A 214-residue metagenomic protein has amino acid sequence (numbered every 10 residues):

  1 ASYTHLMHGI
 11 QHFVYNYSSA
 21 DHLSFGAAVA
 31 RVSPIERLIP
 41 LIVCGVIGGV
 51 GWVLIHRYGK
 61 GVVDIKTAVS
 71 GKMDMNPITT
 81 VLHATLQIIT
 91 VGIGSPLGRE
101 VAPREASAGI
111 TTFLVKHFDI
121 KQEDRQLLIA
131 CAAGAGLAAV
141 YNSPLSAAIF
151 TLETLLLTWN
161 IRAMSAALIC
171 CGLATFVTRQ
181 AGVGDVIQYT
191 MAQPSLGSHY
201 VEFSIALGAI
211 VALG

Functional and structural regions predicted by a protein language model:
A1-G214: Alpha-helical transmembrane segments and immediately membrane-proximal extracytoplasmic
